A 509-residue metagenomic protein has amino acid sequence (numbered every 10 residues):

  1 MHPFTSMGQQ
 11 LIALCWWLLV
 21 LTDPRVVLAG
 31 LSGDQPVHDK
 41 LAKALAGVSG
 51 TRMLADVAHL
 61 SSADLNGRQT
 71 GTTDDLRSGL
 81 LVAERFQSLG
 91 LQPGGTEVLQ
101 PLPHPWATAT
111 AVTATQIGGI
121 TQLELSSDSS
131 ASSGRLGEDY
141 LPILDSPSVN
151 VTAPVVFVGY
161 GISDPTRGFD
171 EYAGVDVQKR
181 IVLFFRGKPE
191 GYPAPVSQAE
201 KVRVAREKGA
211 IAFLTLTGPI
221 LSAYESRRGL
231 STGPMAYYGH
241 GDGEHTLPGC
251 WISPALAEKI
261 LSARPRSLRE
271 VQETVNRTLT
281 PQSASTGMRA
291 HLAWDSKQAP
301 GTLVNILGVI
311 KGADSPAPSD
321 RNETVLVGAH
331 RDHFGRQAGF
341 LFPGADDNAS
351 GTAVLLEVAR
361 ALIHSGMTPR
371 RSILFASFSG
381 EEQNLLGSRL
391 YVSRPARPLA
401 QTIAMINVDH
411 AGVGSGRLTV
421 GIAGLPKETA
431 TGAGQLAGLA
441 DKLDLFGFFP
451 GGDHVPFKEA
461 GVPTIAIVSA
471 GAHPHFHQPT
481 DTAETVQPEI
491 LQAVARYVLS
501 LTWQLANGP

Functional and structural regions predicted by a protein language model:
G33-A42, G47-T73, L89-G95, A109 (+5 more regions): N-terminal capping segment at the start of a domain
V37, L41, D139-F169, D242-G344 (+2 more regions): Soluble metallo-hydrolase cores and metallopeptidase-like ectodomains found primarily in the secretory/periplasmic
D39-G47, A63-T73, R167-G168, G187-V202 (+7 more regions): Second-shell loop/turn segments in exported
A55, A63-I181, G187-P189, Q298 (+1 more regions): Noncatalytic luminal/extracellular "stalk/propeptide" segments of secretory-pathway proteins
R135-P248, P316, R321, F340-F342 (+2 more regions): Extracellular/luminal Protease-associated
P189-G191, S197-V204, H333-G432: Acidic/histidine-rich catalytic neighborhood of metal-dependent amide-processing enzymes
Y238-G239, H245-R269, F378-H475: Metal-dependent peptidase/peptidase-like ectodomains
R360, H364, P474-P509: His/Asp/Glu-rich mid-to-C-terminal helical/loop segments that flank catalytic regions of hydrolases
